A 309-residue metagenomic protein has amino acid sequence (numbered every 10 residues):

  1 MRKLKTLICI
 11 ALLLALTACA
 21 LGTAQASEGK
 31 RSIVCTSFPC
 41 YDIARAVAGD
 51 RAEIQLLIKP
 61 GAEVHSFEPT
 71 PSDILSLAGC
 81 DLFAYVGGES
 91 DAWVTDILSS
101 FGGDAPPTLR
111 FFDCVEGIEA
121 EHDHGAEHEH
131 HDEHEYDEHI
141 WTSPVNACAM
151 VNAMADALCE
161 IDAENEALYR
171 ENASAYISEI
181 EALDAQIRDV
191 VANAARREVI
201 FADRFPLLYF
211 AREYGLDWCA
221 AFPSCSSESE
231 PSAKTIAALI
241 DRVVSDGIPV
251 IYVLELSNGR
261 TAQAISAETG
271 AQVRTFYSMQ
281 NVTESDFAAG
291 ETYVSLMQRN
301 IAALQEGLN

Functional and structural regions predicted by a protein language model:
L4-T23: Sec-dependent N-terminal signal peptides of Gram-positive bacterial secreted proteins and lipoproteins
C19-N309: Extracytoplasmic metal-acquisition and chelation regions
